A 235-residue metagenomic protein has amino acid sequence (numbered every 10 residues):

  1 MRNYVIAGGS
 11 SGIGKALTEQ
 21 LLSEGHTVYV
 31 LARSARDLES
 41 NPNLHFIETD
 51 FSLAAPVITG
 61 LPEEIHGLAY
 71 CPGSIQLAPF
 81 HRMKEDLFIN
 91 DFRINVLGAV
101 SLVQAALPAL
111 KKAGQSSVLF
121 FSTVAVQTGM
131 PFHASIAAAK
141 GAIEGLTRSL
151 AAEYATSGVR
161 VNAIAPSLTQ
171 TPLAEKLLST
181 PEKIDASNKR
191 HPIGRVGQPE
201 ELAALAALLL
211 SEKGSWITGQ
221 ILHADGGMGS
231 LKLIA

Functional and structural regions predicted by a protein language model:
R2, I65, L110-T123, T156-V159 (+1 more regions): Active-site loop of short-chain dehydrogenase/reductase
S10, T18: N-terminal Rossmann NAD(P)H-binding glycine-rich loop of SDR-like oxidoreductase domains
P79-F80, L87-F92, S187: Substrate-binding pocket helix/loop in short-chain dehydrogenase/reductase
H81, T128-A134, G194, E212: Active-site loop immediately N-terminal to the catalytic Tyr-X3-Lys motif of short-chain dehydrogenase/reductase
P108, A152-T156, S215: Alpha-helical segment proximal to the catalytic Tyr-Lys
L119-A142, T147-T156, L168-T169: Catalytic loop of short-chain dehydrogenase/reductase
T218-A235: Short C-terminal tail/terminal secondary-structure segment of NAD(P)H-dependent dehydrogenase/reductase domains
